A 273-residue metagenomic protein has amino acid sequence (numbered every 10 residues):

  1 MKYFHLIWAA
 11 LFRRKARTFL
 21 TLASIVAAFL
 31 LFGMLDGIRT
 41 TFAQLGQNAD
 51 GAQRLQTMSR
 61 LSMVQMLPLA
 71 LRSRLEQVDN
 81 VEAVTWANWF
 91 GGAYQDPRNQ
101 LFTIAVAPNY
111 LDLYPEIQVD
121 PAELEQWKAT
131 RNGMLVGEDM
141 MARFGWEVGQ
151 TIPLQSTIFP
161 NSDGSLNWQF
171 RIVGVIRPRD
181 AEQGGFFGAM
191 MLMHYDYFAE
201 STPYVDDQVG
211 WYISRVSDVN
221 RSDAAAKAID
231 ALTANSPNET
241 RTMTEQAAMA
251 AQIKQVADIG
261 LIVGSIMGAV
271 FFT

Functional and structural regions predicted by a protein language model:
M1-F32: N-terminal Sec/SRP start-transfer signal
A9-R13, A107, W127, V256: Helix-boundary and loop/linker segments of multi-pass membrane transporters
V26-T103, N109, E123-T130, D139-R143 (+3 more regions): Hydrophobic, regular-secondary-structure patches
I38, F42-L45, R221-T273: Peri-transmembrane interface segments
Q53-L55, N132, Q208-Y212: Short amphipathic alpha-helical segments
Y110-Q118: Cytochrome P450 core scaffold surrounding the K-helix E-X-X-R motif and the conserved "meander" helix-loop region
K128, L135, L192: Short aromatic/basic micro-patch
M141, W146-M243: Basic-flanked hydrophobic alpha-helices used for secretion and membrane insertion
